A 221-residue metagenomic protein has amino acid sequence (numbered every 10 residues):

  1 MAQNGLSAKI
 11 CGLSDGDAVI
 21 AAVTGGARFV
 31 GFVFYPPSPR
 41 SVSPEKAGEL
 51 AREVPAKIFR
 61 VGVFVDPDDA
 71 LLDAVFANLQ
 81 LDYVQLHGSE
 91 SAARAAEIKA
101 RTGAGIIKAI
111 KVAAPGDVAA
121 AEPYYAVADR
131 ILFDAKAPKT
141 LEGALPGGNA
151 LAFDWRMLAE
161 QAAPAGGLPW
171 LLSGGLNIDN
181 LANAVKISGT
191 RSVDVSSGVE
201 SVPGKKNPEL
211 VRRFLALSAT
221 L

Functional and structural regions predicted by a protein language model:
M1-S192, S197-L221: Conserved N-terminal beta1-alpha1 strand-loop-helix module at the mouth
